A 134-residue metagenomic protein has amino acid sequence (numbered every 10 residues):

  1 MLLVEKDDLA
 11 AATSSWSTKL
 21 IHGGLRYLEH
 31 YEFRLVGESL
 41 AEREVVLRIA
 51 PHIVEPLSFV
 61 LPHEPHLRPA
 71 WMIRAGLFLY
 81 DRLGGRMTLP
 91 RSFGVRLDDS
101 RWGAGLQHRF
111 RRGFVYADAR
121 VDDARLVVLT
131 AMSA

Functional and structural regions predicted by a protein language model:
M1-S17: Glycine-rich FAD pyrophosphate-binding loop
A12, I49, T130: Active-site-proximal flexible loops/turns
T13-S14, M72, D123: Alpha-helix N-cap/helix-start motif
W16-L20, L126: Catalytic-loop motifs flanking and including active-site residues across diverse enzymes
K19-G103: Dinucleotide-binding Rossmann-like beta1-alpha1 core, especially the glycine-rich loop that anchors the ADP
Q107-F114: Short glycine/proline-rich turn/loop motifs
F114-A134: Helical element adjacent to the flavin cofactor pocket in flavoenzyme catalytic cores
